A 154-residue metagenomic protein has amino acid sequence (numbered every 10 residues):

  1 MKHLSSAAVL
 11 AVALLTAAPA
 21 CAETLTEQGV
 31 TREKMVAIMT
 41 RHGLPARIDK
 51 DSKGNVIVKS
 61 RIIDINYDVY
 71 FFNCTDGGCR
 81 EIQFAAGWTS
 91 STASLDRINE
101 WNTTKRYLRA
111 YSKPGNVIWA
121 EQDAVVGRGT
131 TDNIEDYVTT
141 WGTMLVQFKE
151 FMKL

Functional and structural regions predicted by a protein language model:
M1-A8: Bacterial N-terminal signal peptides that target proteins for export
A17-P19: N-terminal signal peptide c-region/cleavage motif recognized by signal peptidases
E23-D76: N-terminal secretory signal peptides
T26, R80-I118: Short, internal acidic amphipathic alpha-helical interface segments that mediate docking to partner proteins
T26-E33, T89-T92, R128-E135, T139: Soluble non-cytosolic domains of exported or imported proteins
T40-L44, V146-K153: Sec-exported extracytoplasmic/periplasmic mature domains
K50-S52, I62, F71-N73, A86-W88 (+2 more regions): A mature extracytoplasmic/lumenal domain signature
R106-K149: A short, solvent-exposed beta-edge/loop patch
